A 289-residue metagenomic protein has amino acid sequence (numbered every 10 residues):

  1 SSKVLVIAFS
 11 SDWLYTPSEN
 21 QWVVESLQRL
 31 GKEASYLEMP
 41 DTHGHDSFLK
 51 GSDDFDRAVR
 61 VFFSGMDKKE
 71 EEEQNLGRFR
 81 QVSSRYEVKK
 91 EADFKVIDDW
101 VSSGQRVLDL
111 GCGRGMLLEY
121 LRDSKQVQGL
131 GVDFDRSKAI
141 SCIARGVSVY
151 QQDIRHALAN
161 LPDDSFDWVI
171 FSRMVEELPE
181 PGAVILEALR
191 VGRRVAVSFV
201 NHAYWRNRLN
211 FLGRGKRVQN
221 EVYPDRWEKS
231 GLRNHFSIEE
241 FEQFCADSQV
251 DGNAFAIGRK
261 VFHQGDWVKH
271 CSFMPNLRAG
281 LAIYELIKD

Functional and structural regions predicted by a protein language model:
V6-A8: Short beta-strand/loop motif that positions the catalytic acidic residue of the alpha/beta-hydrolase fold
L14-E19: Conserved alpha/beta-hydrolase "acid-adjacent" motif
S35-Q74: Catalytic active-site module of serine/aspartate enzymes centered on a nucleophile-bearing elbow/loop
V88-G104: Conserved alpha-helix/loop element of class I SAM-dependent methyltransferases that forms part of the SAM/SAH-binding
G111-G113: Class I SAM-dependent methyltransferase "Motif I" SAM/SAH-binding loop
M116, Y120-A157: Class I SAM-dependent methyltransferase SAM/SAH-binding core
W168-P179: A short SAM/SAH-binding and catalytic strip from SAM-dependent methyltransferases
G182-R190, R194-K288: S-adenosyl-L-methionine-dependent methyltransferase catalytic module, highlighting the catalytic core
